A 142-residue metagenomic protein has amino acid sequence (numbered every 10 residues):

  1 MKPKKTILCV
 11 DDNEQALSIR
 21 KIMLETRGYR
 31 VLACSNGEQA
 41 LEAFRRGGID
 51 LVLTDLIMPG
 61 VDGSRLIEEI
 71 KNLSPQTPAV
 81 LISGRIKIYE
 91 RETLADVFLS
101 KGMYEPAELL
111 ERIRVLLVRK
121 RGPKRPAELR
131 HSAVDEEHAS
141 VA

Functional and structural regions predicted by a protein language model:
M1-T6, A107-A142: Non-catalytic signal-transmission and effector/linker regions of two-component phosphorelay proteins
K4-Q15, R20-L24, V52: Conserved acidic segment of CheY-like receiver
G28-S35, A43: Short hydrophobic/Thr-rich beta-strand motif most characteristic of the beta2 strand and flanking loop of CheY-like
S35-Q39, D62-R65: Acidic catalytic/metal-coordinating carboxylates
E42, S64-Q76: Short amphipathic alpha-helix used as the core "switch/output" element in two-component signaling
D55: Active-site residues of response regulator receiver
M58: Receiver (REC) domain active-site loop signature in two-component systems and cognate sites in sensor histidine kinases
